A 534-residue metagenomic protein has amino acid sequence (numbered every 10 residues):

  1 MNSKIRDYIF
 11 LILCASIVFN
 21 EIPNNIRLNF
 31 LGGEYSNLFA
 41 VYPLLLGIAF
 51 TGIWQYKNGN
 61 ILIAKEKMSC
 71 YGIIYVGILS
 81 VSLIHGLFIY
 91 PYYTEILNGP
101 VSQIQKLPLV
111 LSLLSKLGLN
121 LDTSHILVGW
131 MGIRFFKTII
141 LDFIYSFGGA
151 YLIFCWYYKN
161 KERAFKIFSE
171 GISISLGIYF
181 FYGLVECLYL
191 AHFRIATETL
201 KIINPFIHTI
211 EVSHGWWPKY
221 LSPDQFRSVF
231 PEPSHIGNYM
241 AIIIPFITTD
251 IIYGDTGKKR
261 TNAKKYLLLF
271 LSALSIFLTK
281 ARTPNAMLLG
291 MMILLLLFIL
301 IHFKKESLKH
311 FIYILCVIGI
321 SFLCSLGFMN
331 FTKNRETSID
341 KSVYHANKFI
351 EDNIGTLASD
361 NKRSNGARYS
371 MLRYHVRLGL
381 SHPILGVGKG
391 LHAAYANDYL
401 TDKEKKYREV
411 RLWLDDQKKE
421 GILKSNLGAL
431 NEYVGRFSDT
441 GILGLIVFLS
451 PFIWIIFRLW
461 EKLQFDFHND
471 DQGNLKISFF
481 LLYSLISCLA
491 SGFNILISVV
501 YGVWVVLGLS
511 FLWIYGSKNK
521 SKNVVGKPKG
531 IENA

Functional and structural regions predicted by a protein language model:
M1-L121, R163, I202-N204, I251-A263 (+3 more regions): Transmembrane signal-anchor hairpin modules in multi-pass inner-membrane enzymes, especially those that act on
I9-I17, A263-S272, Y313, L427 (+4 more regions): Loop-to-helix entry and N-terminal half of a specific, functionally important transmembrane alpha helix in multi-pass
C14, V18, L46-T51, I243-P245 (+3 more regions): Transmembrane alpha-helices of multi-pass inner-membrane enzymes
I22-L31, G118-W130, V212-V229, K418-V434: Juxtamembrane membrane-water interface segments that cap and precede transmembrane helices
L46-N60, S102-Y189: Transmembrane alpha-helical segments and their membrane-water interfaces
F88, F181, C187-R194, I299-S359 (+2 more regions): A membrane-periplasm/extracellular boundary helix in multi-pass inner-membrane enzymes that assemble envelope glycans
I140-I153, K166-H302, W460, L485-L489: Alpha-helical transmembrane segments of multi-pass inner-membrane proteins
A358-R373, R377, S381, L385-T440: Long extracytoplasmic/lumenal interhelical loops at the membrane interface of multi-pass membrane proteins
